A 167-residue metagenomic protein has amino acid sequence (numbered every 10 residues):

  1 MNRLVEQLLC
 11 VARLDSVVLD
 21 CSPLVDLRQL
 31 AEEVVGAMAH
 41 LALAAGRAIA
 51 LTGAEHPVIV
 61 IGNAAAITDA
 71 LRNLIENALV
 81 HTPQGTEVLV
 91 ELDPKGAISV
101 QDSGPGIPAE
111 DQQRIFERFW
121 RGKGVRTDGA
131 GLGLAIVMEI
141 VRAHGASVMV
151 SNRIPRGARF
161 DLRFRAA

Functional and structural regions predicted by a protein language model:
D15-C21, I59-G62: Conserved micro-motifs of the catalytic ATP-binding
P23-G36: A conserved beta-strand-to-alpha-helix junction within the catalytic ATP-binding
L41-L51: Short conserved segments within the C-terminal catalytic ATPase subdomain
A78-L79: Short helix-loop "hinge" at the ATP-lid/N-box region of the Bergerat-fold HATPase_c
G85-A97: Short beta-strand/loop element within the Bergerat-fold HATPase_c
I107-F119: Short conserved segment of the HATPase_c
